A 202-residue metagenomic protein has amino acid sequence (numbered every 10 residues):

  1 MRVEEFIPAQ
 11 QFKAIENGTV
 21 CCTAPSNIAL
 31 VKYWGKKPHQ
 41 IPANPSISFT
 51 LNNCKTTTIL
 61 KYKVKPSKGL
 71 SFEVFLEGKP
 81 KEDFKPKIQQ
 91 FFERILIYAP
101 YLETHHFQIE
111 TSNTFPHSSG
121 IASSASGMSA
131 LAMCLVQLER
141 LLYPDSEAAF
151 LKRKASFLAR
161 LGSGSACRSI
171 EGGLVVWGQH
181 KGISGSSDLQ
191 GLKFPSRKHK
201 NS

Functional and structural regions predicted by a protein language model:
M1-S119, M133-P144, A148: ATP-binding N-lobe of GHMP and related small-molecule kinases
Y33-W34, I121, L174-W177: Broad hydrophobic/π-residue packing in well-ordered secondary structure
K63-K68, S124, K198-K200: Short, surface-exposed loop and linker segments with low hydrophobicity and enrichment for Pro/Ser/Thr
S119-A125: Short helix-coil transition sites and intra-membrane helix breaks within transmembrane domains of multi-pass
E147-S202: ATP-dependent small-molecule kinase catalytic core of the GHMP/sugar-kinase superfamily and closely related
